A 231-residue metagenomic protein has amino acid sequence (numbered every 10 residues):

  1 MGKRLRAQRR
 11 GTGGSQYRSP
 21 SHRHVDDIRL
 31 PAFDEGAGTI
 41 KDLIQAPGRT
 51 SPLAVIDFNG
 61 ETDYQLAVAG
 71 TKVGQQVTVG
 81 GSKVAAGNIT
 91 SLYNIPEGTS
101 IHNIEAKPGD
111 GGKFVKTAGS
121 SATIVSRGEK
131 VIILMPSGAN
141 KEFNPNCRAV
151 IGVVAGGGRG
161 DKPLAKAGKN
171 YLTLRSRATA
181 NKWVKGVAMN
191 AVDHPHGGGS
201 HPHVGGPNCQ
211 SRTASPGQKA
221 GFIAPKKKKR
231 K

Functional and structural regions predicted by a protein language model:
M1-S51, V73-K231: Basic, glycine/proline-rich low-complexity segments that contact nucleic acids
L53-D57, Y64, T78: Short, conserved beta-strand segments within well-ordered enzyme catalytic domains that often line or immediately flank
F58, A67, S126: Conserved strand-loop elements at the edges of beta-sheets that form or border functional pockets
F58-E61, P136-G138: Glycine-centered tight beta-turn/hairpin loop motif at sheet-sheet or coil-to-beta transitions
E61-K72: Beta-strand/loop nucleic-acid-binding surfaces
